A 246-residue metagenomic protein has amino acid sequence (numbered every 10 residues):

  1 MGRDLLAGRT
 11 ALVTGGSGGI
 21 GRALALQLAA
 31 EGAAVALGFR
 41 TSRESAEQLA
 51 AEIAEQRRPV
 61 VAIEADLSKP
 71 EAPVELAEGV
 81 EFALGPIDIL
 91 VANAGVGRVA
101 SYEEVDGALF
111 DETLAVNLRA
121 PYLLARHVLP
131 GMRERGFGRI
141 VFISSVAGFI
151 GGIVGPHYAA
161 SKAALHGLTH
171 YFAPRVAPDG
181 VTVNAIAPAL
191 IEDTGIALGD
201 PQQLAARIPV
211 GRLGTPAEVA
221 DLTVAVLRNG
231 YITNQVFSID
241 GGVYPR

Functional and structural regions predicted by a protein language model:
T10, S17-G18: Conserved glycine-rich cofactor-binding loop
R43, E64-E75, G107, A217-E218: The beta1-alpha1 cofactor-binding region of Rossmann-like NAD(H)/NADP(H)-dependent oxidoreductases
S101-Y102, D106-L114, L204: Substrate-binding pocket helix/loop in short-chain dehydrogenase/reductase
A125, S161, T169: Active-site helix of classical SDR
P130, P174-R175: Alpha-helical segment proximal to the catalytic Tyr-Lys
S145: Residue(s) in the substrate-gating loop at a strand-loop-helix junction that position the organic substrate next
P216-I239, Y244: C-terminal substrate-recognition "lid" of short-chain dehydrogenase/reductases
